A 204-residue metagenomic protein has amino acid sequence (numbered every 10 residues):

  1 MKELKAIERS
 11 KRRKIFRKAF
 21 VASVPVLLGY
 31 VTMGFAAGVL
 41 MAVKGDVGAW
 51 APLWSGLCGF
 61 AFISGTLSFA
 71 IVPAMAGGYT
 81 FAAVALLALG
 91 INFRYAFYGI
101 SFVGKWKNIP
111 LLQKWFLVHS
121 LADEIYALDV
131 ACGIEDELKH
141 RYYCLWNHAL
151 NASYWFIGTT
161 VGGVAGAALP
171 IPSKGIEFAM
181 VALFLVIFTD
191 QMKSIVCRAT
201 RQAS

Functional and structural regions predicted by a protein language model:
M1-F62, P73-A82, L86-A88: Helix-loop-helix hairpins and the membrane-proximal interhelical loops of multi-pass alpha-helical transport proteins
K18-P25, A51-G59, C144-L150, A168-K174 (+1 more regions): Short, amphipathic, aromatic/basic-enriched membrane-interface segments that mark the entry/exit of transmembrane
L27-V31, F60-I63, S153-G158, K174-M180 (+1 more regions): Short hydrophobic alpha-helical membrane-embedded segments
T32-A36, F62-V72, R94-A96, E124-I125: Transmembrane helix boundary and interhelical junction motifs in multipass membrane proteins
F35-V39, V72, I100, G163 (+2 more regions): Transmembrane alpha-helix boundary and packing residues in multipass membrane permease domains and related
A42-V43, F60, M75-A76, G104-K105 (+3 more regions): Transmembrane helix-loop junction
A85-E177: Helix-loop-helix junctions within the multi-pass membrane cores of secondary transporters/permeases
T160-G163, V181-K193, A203-S204: Hydrophobic core segments of alpha-helical transmembrane domains in multi-pass membrane transport and ion-translocation
